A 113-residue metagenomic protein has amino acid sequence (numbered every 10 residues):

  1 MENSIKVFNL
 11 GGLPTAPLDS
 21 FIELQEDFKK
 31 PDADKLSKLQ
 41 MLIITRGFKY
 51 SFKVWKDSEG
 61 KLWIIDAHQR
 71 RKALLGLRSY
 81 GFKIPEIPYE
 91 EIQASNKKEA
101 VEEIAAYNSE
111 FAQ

Functional and structural regions predicted by a protein language model:
M1-E90, E103-Q113: Short, charged/polar connector segments at secondary-structure boundaries
S95-E103: Switch/connector loops and helix/strand junctions flanking conserved nucleotide-binding motifs in nucleotide-processing
